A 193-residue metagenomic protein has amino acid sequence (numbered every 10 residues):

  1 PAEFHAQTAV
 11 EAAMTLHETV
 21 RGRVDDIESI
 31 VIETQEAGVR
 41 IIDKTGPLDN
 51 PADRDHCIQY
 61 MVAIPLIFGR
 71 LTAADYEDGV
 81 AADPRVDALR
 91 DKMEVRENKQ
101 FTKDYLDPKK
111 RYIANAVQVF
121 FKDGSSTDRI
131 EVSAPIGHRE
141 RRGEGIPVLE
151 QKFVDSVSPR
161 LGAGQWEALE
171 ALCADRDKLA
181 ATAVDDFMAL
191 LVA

Functional and structural regions predicted by a protein language model:
P1-A193: Terminal-appendage/accessory-domain detector
